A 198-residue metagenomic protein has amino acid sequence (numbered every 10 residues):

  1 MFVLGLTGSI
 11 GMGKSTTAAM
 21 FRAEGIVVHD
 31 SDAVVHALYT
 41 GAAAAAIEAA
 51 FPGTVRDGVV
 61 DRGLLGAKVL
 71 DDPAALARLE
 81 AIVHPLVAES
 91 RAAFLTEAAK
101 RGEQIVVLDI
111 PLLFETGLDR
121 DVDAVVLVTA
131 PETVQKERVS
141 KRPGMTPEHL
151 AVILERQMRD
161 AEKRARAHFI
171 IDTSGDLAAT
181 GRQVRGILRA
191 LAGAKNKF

Functional and structural regions predicted by a protein language model:
M1-V60, K68, R185, R189-F198: Glycine-rich phosphate-binding loop of ATP-dependent small-molecule kinases
V3, I26-V28, Q104-I105, D119 (+2 more regions): Hydrophobic "anchor" residues on beta-strands that sit immediately upstream of conserved functional sites
G13, D32, L79, V107 (+3 more regions): Residue-level signal for inorganic ion chemistry
V27, A33, A124, H168-F169: Well-ordered beta-strand positions
A33, A37-Q104: ATP-dependent small-molecule kinase phosphotransfer cores that center on conserved nucleotide phosphate-binding segments
A44-E48, E132-E137, P147, A151: An amphipathic alpha-helix signature
R91, R120-D121, K141, M145-L191 (+1 more regions): Small-molecule kinase domains that catalyze NTP-dependent phosphoryl transfer to phosphate-bearing small molecules
A92-R101, I105-K141: ATP-dependent NMP and nucleoside kinases share a basic, alpha-helical "lid"
